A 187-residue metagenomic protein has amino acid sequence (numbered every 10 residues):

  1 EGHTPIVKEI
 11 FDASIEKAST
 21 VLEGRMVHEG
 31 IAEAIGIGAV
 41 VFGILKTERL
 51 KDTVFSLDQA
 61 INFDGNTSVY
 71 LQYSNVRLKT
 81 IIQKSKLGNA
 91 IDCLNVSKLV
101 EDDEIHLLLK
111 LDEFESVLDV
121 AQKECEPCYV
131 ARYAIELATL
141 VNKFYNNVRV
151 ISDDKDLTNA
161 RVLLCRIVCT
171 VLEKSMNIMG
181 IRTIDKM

Functional and structural regions predicted by a protein language model:
E1-M187: Non-catalytic interaction-recognition regions
